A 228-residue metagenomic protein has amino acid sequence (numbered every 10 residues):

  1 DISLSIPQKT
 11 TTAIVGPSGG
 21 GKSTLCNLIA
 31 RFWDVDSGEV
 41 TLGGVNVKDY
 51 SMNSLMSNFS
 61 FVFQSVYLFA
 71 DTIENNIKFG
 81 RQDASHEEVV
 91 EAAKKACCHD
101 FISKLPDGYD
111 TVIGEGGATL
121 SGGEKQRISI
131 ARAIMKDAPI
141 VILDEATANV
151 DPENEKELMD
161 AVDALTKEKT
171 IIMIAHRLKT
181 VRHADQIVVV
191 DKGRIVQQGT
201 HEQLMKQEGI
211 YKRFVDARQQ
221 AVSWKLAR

Functional and structural regions predicted by a protein language model:
D1-R228: ABC-type nucleotide-binding domain
